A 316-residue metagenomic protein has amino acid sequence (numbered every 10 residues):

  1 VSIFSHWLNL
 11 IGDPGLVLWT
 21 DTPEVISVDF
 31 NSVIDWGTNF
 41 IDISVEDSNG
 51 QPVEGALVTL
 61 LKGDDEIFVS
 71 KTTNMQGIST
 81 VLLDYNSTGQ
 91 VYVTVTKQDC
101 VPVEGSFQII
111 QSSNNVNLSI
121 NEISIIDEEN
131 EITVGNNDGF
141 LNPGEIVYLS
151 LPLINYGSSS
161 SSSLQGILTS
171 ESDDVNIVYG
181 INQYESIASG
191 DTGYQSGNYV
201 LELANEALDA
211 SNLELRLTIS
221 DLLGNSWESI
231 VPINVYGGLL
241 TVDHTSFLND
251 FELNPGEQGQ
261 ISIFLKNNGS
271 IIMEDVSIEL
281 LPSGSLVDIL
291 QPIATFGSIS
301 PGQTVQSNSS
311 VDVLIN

Functional and structural regions predicted by a protein language model:
V1-F40, S44: Caspase-like cysteine protease fold
S32-G37, E129-I132, N137-E145, F251-E257: Short, solvent-exposed loop/linker segments at the N-terminal edge of repeated beta-sheet extracellular domains
G37-G50, L149-L153, I261-L265: Beta-strand-rich structural segments
N39-F40, S48-D64: Short, ordered, surface-exposed loop/turn motifs in non-cytosolic proteins
L57-G63, P152-N176, K266-V287: Short acidic, flexible loop segments centered on an aromatic residue
D65-S79, G135: Short, acidic Ser/Thr/Gly-rich low-complexity loop/linker segments typical of extracellular and cell-surface proteins
T80-Q90: Short Pro-Gly-centered beta-turn/loop motif in secreted/extracellular proteins
G89, V95-F107, S196, V200-G237 (+1 more regions): Terminal connector regions
